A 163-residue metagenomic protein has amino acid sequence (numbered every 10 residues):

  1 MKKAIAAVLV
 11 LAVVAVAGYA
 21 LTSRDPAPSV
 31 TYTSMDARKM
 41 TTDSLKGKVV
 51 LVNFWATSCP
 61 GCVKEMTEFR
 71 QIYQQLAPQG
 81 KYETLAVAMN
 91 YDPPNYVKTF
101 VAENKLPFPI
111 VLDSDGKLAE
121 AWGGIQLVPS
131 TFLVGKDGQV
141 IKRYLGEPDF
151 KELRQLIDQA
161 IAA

Functional and structural regions predicted by a protein language model:
M1-T33, A163: N-terminal targeting signals for export/organelle localization
A27-P28, V50, V128-P129: Short loop/turn microsegments at loop-to-beta-strand junctions
T42-V63: Short active-site neighborhood of thiol/selenol oxidoreductases, capturing the structured segment around
G47-V49, G80-E83, F108: Loop/turn elements at helix/coil->beta-strand transitions in domains of secreted/extracellular proteins
V63-N104, S114-E120: Structural microenvironment flanking redox-active thiols in thiol-disulfide oxidoreductases
V101-P107, S114-D158: Thiol/disulfide oxidoreductase modules built on the thioredoxin-like
